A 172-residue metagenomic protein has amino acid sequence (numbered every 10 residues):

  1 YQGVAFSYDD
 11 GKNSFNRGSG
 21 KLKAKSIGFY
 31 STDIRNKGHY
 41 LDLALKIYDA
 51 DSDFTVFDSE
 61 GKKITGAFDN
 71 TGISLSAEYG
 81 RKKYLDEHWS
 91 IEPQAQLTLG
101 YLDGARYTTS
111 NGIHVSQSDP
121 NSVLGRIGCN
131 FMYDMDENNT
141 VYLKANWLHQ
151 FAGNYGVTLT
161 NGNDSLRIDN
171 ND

Functional and structural regions predicted by a protein language model:
Y1-D172: Membrane translocator/pore-forming domains, dominated by Gram-negative outer-membrane beta-barrels
